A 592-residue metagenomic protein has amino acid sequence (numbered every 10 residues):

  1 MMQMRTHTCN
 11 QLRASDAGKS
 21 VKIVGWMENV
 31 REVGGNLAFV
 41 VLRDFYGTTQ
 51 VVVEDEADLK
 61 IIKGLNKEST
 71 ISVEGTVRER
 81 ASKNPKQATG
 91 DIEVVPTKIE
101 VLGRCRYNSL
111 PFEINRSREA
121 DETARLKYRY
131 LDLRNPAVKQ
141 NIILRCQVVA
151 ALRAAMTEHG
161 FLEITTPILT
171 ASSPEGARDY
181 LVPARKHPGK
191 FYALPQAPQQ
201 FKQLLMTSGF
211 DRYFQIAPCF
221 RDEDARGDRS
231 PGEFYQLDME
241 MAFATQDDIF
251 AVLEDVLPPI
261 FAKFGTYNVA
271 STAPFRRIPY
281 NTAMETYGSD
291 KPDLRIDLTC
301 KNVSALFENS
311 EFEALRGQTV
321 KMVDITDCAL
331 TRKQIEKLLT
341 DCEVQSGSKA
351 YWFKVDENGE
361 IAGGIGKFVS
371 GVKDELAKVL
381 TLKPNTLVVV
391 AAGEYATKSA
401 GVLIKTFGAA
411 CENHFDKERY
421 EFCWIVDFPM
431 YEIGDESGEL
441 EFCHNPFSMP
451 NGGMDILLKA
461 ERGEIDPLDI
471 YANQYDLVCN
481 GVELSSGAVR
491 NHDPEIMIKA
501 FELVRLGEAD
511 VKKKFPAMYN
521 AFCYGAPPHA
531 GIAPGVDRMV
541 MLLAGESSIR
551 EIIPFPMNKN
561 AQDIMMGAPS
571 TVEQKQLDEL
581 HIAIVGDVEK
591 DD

Functional and structural regions predicted by a protein language model:
M1-D592: Class II aminoacyl-tRNA synthetase catalytic cores and aaRS-like
